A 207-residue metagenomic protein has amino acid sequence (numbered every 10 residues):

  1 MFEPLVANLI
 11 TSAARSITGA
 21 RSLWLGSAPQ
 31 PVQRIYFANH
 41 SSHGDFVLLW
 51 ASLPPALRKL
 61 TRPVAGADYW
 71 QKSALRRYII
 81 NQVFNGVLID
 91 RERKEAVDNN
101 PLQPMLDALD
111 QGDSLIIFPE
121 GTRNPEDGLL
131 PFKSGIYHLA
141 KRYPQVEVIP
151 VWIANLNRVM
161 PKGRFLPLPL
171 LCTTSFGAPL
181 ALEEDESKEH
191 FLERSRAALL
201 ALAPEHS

Functional and structural regions predicted by a protein language model:
M1-A20, K72-N85, M160, R164-P169: Alpha-helical membrane-targeting segments
F2, L9-S42: Helix-to-loop junction immediately C-terminal to a conserved catalytic motif
Q30-R93: Catalytic core of membrane glycerolipid acyltransferases/transacylases, capturing the structured, soluble-facing
Q33-I35, G112-F118, E147-I149: Residue-level preference for the first positions of well-ordered beta-strands
I79-I80, D107, H138-R142: Hydrophobic/aromatic ligand-binding patch that stacks against planar heteroaromatic rings of cofactors or nucleotides
V87-L130: Internal catalytic-core helix/loop-beta-alpha segment that presents or stabilizes conserved functional determinants
L102-Q103, D107, C172-L200, H206: A charged, well-structured terminal subsegment
S114, E126-E189: A cross-family acyltransferase "interaction/gating" segment
